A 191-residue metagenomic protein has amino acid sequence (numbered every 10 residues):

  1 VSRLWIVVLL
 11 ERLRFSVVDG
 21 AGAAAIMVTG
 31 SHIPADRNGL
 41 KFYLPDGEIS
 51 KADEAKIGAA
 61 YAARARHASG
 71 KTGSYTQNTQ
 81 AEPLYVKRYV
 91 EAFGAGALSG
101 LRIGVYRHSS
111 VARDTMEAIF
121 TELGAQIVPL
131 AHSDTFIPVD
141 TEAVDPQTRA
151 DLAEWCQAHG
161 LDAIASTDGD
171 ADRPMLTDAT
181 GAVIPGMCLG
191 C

Functional and structural regions predicted by a protein language model:
V1-R37, E117-A179: N-terminal small/polar loop signature for handling phosphorylated ligands or for N-terminal nucleophile
W5, L84, I184-P185: Secondary-structure junction/capping motif
I26, F42-G58, D172-C191: Glycine-rich phosphate-binding loop of actin/hexokinase-like ATP-binding domains
D36-Q157: Gly/Ser/Thr-enriched, mixed-charge loops and adjacent short helices that form phosphate/oxyanion-binding elements
